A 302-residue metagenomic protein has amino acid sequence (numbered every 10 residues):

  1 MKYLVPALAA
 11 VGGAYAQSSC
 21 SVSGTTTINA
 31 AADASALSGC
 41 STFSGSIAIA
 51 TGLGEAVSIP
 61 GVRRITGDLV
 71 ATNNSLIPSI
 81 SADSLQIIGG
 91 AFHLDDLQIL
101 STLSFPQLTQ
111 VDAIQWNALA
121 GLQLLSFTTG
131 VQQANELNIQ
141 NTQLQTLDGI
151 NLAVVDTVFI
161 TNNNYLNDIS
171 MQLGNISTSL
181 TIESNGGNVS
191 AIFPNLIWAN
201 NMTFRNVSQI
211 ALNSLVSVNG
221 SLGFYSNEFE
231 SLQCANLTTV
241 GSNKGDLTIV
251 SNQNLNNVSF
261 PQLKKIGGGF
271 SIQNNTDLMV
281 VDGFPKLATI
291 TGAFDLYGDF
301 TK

Functional and structural regions predicted by a protein language model:
M1-S21: Fungal secretory targeting signals
S21-A36, F43-S58, I65-T146, N151-L255 (+1 more regions): Concave beta-strand-loop units of leucine-rich repeat
